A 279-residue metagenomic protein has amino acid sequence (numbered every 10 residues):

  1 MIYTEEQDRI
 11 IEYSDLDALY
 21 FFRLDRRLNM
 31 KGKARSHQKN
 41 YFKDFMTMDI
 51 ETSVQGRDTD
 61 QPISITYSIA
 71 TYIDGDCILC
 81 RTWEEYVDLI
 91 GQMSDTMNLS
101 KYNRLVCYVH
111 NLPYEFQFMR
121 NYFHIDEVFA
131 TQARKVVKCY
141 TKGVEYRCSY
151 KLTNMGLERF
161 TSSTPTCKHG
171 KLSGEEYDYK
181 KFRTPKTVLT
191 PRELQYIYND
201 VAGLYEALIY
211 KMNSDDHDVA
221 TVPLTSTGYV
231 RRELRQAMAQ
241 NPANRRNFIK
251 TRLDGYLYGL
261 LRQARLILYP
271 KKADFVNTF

Functional and structural regions predicted by a protein language model:
M1-M46, I50, K272: N-terminal accessory regions of nucleic-acid-interacting proteins
E5-S14, G56, R183-F279: Common nucleic-acid-contacting/processivity interface regions adjacent to the catalytic cores of nucleic-acid enzymes
D25, N29-R35, Y41-M46, I50-P113 (+1 more regions): Conserved non-catalytic scaffold segment of RNase H-like nuclease domains
T47-D49, Y146, F279: Short hydrophobic beta-strand that contains or immediately precedes a catalytic carboxylate
D49-S53, N111-P113, Q117, Y150 (+4 more regions): Anionic group-transfer/hydrolysis microenvironments
G56-Q61, N111, F116-F123, A207-L208 (+1 more regions): A short acidic (Asp/Glu
G75-L189, Q195-N199: Conserved DEDDh/DEDDy metal-dependent 3′-5′ exonuclease domain
